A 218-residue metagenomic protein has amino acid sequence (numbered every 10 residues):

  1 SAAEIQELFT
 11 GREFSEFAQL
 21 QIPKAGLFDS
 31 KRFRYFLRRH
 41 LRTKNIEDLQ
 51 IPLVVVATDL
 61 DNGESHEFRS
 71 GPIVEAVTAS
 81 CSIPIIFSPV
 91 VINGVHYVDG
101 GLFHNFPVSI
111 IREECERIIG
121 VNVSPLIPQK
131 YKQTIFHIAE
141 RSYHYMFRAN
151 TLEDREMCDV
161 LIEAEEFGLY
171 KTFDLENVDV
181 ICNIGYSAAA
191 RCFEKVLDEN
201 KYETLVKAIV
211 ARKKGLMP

Functional and structural regions predicted by a protein language model:
S1-P218: Patatin-like phospholipase
